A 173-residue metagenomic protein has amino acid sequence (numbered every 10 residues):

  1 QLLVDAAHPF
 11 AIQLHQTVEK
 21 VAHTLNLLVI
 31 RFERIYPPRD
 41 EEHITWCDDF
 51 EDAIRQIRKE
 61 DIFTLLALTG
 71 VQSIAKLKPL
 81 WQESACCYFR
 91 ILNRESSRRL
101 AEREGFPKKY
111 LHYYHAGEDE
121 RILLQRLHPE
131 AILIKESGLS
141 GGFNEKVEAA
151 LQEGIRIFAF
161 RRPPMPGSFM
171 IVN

Functional and structural regions predicted by a protein language model:
Q1-V29, D119-L151: Phosphate-bearing ligand-interacting subdomains that bind or position ATP/ADP/UDP/GDP/NAD(P) or nucleotide-linked
H8-P9, R34-P37, I91-S96, Y114-E118 (+2 more regions): Short, acidic/turn-prone active-site loops that include or flank metal/cofactor- and phosphate-binding residues
L14, G105, Y110-H115, S137 (+1 more regions): Metal-ion/cofactor- or nucleotide/acyl-coenzyme-handling active-site neighborhoods
E19-H43, E153-S168: Short, acidic/small-residue loops that bind anionic groups at enzyme active sites
E19-V21, W81-S84, R103-F106, V147-Q152: Short, solvent-exposed amphipathic alpha-helical segments in soluble enzyme and RNA/protein-processing domains
L28-Y110: Non-catalytic interface/targeting segments
R39-H43, S96-E104, D119-L124, N144 (+1 more regions): Short, charged, surface-exposed secondary-structure boundary motifs
